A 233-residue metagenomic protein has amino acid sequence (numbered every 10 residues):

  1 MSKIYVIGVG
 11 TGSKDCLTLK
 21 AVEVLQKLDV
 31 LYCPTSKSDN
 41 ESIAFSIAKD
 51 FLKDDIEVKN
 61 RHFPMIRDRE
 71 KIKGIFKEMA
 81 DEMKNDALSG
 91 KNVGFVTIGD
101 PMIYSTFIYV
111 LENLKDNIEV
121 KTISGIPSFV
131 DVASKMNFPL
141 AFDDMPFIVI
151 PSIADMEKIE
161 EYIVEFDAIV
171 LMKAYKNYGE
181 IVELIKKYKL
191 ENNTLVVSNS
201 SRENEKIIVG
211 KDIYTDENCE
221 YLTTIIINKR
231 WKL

Functional and structural regions predicted by a protein language model:
S2-K14, A21, Q26-I118, I207-I208 (+2 more regions): Class I S-adenosyl-L-methionine
I4-V6, I163-L233: A contiguous loop/helix-start segment that scaffolds small-molecule binding in enzyme catalytic cores
G8, T35, H62-P64, S124-I126 (+2 more regions): Residues at the C-termini of beta-strands that transition into short coil/loop
K20, E82, D155-I159: Short acidic active-site motifs
C33, N60, F95-T97, T122-G125 (+3 more regions): General beta-strand structural signal in soluble alpha/beta enzymes
S38-E41, I66, P127-V130, Y178 (+1 more regions): Short gly/pro/ser/thr-enriched loop/turn and capping motifs at secondary-structure boundaries
E78-D86, L140-P151, I213-T224: A polyampholytic, Gly/Pro-enriched intrinsically disordered region
M102-E165, R230-W231: Class I SAM-dependent methyltransferase SAM-binding "motif I" and its flanking Rossmann-like core
